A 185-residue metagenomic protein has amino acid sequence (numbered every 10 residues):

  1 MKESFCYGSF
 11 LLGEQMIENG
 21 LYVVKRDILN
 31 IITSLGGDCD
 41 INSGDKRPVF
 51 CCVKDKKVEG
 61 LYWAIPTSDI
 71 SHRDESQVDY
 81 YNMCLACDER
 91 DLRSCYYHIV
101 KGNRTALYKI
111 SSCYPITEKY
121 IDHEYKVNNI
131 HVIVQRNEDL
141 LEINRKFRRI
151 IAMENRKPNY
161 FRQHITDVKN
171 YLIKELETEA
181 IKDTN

Functional and structural regions predicted by a protein language model:
M1-E14: Positively charged N-terminal leader segments that act as targeting/secretion signals
L12-Q15, V78, N82-N185: C-terminal terminal-subdomain/extension
G13-K46: Short N-terminal edge-element motif at the start of the domain
I17-N19, E59, T105: Sequence-level motif detector for i,i+2 pairs with an aromatic at +2
K25, S68, T117: Residues at the C-termini of beta-strands that transition into short coil/loop
I28, S71, Y120: Residue-level detector of flexible, active-site-proximal loop/helix-junction positions within diverse enzyme catalytic
N42-K46, D55-I99: Compact nucleic-acid interaction/catalytic patches
